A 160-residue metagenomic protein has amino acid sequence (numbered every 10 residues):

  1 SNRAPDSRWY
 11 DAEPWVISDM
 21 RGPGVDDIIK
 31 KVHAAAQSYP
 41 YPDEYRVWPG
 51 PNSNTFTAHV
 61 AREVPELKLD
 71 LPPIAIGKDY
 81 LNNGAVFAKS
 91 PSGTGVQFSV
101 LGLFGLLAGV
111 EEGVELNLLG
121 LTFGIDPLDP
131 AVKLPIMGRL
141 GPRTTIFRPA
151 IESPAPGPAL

Functional and structural regions predicted by a protein language model:
S1-P49, R62-V64, A88-L160: Non-catalytic ligand/cofactor/substrate-binding and regulatory segments of enzyme domains
R21, S53, L71-I74: Intrinsic-disorder/low-complexity, polar/charged segments
V47-T57: Amphipathic, coiled-coil-like alpha-helical scaffolding segments used for oligomerization/assembly
N52-S53, I76-K78, G105: Solvent-exposed loop/turn segments at secondary-structure junctions within structured extracellular/periplasmic domains
N54, N83, S99-L101: Sparse, context-dependent recognition of short Cys/His-centered cofactor- or disulfide-binding micro-motifs
E66-A85: Catalytic cysteine-centered active-site loop
